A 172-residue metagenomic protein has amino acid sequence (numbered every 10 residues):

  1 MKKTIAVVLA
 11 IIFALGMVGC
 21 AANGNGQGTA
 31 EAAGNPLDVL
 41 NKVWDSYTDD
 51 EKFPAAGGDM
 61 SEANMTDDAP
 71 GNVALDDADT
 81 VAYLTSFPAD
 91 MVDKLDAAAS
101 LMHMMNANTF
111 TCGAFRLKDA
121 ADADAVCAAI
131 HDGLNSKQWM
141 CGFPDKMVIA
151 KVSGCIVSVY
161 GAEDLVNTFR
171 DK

Functional and structural regions predicted by a protein language model:
M1-T4, V8: Positively charged n-region of N-terminal signal peptides that target proteins for export
I11-I12: Repetitive helical segments and hydrophobic/amphipathic motifs
L15-G19: C-terminal motif of bacterial Sec signal peptides marking the signal peptidase cleavage site
A21-G24: Bacterial signal peptide processing site
L40-H103, D122-L134, Q138: Surface-exposed, low-hydrophobicity interaction/linker segments
M104-N106, C141-K172: A short, solvent-exposed beta-edge/loop patch
T109-D119: A short acidic-to-branched-hydrophobic micro-motif
L117-A121, I130-L134, S153, G161-E163: A mature extracytoplasmic/lumenal domain signature
